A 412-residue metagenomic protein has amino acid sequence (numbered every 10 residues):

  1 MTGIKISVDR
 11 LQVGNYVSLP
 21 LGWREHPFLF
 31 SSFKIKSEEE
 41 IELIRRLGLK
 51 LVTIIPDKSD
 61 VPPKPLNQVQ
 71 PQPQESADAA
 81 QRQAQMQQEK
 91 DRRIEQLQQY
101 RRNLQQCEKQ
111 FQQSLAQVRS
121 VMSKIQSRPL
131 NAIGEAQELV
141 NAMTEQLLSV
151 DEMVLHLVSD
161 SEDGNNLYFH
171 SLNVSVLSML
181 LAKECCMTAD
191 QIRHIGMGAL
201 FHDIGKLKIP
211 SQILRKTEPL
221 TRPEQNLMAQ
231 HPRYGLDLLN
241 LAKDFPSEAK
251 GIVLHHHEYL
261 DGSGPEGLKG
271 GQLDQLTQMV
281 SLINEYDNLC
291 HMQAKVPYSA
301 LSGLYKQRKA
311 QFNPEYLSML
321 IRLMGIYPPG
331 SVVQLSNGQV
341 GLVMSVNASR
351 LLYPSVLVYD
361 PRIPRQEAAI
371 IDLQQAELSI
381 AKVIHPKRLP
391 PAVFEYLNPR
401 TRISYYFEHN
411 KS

Functional and structural regions predicted by a protein language model:
M1-N131, V383-S412: Membrane-cytosol interface segments
L104-S412: Histidine- and acidic-residue-rich, metal-dependent catalytic cores
